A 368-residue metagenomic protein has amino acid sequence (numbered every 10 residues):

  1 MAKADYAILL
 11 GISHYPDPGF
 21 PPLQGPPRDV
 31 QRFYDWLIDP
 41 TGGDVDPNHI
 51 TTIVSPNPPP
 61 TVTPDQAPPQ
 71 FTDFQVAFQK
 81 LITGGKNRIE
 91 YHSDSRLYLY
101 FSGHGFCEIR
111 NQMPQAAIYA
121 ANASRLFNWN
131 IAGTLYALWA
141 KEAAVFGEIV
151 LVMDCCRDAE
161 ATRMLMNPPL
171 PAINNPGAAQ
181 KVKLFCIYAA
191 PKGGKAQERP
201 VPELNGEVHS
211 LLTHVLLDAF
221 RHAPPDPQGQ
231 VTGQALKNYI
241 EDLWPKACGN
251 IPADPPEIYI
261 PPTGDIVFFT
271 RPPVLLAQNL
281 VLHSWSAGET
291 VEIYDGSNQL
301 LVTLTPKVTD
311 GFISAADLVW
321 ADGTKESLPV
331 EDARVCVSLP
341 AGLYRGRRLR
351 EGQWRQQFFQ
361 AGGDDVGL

Functional and structural regions predicted by a protein language model:
K3-P22: Short glycine-rich His-centered loop
A4, Q66-N167, A235: Caspase-like (clan CD) cysteine peptidase catalytic core
A7, E90-S93, A223-N298: Caspase-like cysteine protease fold
G11, Q24, V30, L37 (+1 more regions): Active-site-proximal C-terminal subdomain of hydrolase catalytic domains
P26-V30, D35-S95, V330: Functional beta-strand-loop-alpha-helix junction segments that form "active/interaction loops" within catalytic
S286-A321: Short, ordered, surface-exposed loop/turn motifs in non-cytosolic proteins
S327-V330, L349-L368: Structured interaction patches on ligand/partner-binding surfaces of diverse proteins
A333, P340-G352: A short, solvent-exposed beta-strand micro-motif common in secreted/extracellular proteins
